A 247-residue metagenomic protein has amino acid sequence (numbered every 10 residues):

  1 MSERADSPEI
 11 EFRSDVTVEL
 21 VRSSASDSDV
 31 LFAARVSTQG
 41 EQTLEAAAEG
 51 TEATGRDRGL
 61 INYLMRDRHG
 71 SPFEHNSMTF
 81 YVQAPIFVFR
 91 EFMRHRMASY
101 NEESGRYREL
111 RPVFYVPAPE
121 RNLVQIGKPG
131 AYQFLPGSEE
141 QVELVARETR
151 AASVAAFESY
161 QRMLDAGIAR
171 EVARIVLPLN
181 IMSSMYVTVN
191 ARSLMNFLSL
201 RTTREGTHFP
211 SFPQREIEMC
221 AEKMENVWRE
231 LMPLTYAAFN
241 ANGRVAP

Functional and structural regions predicted by a protein language model:
M1-P247: Family-specific signature for flavin-dependent thymidylate synthase
